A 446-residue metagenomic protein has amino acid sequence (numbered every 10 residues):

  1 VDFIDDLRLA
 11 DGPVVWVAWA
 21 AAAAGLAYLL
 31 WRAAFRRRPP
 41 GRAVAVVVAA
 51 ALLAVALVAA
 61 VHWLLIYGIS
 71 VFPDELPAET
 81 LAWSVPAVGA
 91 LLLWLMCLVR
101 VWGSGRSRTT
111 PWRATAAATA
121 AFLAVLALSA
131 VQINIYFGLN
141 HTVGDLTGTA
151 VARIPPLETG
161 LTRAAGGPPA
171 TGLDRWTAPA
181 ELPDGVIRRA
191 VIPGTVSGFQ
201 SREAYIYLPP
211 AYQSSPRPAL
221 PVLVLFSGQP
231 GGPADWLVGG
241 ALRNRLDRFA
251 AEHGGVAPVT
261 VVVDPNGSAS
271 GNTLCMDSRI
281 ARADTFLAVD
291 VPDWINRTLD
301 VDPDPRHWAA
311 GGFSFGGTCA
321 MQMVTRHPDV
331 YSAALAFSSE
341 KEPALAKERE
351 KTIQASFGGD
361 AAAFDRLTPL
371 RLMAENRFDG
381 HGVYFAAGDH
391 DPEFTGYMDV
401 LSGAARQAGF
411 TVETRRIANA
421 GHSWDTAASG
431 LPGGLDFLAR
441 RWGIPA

Functional and structural regions predicted by a protein language model:
V1-A446: Non-catalytic cap/lid and distal C-terminal segments of serine-dependent acyl enzymes
